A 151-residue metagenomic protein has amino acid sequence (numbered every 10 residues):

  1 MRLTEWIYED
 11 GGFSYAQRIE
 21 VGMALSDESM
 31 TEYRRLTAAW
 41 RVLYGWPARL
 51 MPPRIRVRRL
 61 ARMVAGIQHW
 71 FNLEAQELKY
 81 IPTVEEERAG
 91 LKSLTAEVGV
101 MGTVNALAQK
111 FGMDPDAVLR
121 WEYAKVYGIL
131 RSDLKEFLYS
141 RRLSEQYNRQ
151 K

Functional and structural regions predicted by a protein language model:
M1-K151: An amphipathic, hydrophobic-aromatic interaction surface with interspersed Lys/Arg that forms lipid/phosphate-bearing
